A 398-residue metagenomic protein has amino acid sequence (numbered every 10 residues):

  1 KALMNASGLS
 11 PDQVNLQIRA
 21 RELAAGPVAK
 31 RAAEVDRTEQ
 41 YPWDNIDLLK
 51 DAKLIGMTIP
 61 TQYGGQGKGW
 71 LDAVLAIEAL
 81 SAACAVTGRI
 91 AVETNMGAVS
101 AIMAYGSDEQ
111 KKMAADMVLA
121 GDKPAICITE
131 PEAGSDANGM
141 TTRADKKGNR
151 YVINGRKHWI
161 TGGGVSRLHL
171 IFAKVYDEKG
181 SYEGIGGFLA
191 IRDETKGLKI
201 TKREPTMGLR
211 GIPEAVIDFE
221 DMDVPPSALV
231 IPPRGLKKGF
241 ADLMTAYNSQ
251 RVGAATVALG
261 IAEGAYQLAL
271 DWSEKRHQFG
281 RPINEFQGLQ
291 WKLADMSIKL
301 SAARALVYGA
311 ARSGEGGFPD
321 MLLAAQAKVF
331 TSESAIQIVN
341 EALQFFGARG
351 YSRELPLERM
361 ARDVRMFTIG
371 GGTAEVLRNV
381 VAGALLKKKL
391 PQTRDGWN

Functional and structural regions predicted by a protein language model:
K1-E93, Y105-E109, A120-G121, K146-Y151 (+1 more regions): Alpha-helical interface subdomain recognition
K53, A76-S81, A173, A190-T195 (+1 more regions): Short Ser/Thr-interspersed hydrophobic loop/turn segments at strand-loop and sheet-helix junctions that line or gate
G67-A79, D136-M140, D218, D223-V224: Structural signature of FAD isoalloxazine-binding scaffolds in flavoprotein oxidoreductases
A120-T129: A short, Trp-centered hydrophobic/proline-enriched beta-strand micro-motif
E132-S135, W159-G162, E178-K179, T206-I212: Short Gly/Pro-enriched turn/cap motifs at secondary-structure boundaries
G139-T141, T195-D223: Flexible, small-/acidic-enriched active-site or ligand-binding loops
R150, N154-K199: A short core secondary-structure module
E220-A241: Long, acidic (Asp/Glu-rich), low-complexity accessory segments flanking structured domains
